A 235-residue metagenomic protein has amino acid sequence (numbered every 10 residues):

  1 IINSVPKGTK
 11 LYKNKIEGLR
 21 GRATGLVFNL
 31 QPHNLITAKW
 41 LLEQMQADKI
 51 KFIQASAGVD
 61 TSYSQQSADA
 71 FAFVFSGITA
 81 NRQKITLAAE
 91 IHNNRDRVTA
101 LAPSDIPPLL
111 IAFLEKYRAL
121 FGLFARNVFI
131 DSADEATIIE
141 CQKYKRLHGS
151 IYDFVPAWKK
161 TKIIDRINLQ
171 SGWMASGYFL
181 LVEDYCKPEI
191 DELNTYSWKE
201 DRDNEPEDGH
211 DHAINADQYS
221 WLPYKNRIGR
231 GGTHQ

Functional and structural regions predicted by a protein language model:
I1-A70: ATPase catalytic-site recognition across NTP-hydrolyzing enzymes
Q54, F71, R126, I214: Residue-level detector of short, conserved catalytic/binding motifs and their immediate flanks
S62, A133, D217: Anionic group-transfer/hydrolysis microenvironments
S67-N81: Acidic, metal-ligating active-site segments
D69, I106, T137, H212-A216: Catalytic-loop motifs flanking and including active-site residues across diverse enzymes
V74, R82-P206, R227-G231: Mg2+-dependent endonuclease catalytic cores in nucleic-acid-processing enzymes, primarily RNase H-like
N204-H234: Acidic, Mg2+-coordinating catalytic module of metal-dependent nucleases/exonucleases that use a two-metal-ion mechanism
